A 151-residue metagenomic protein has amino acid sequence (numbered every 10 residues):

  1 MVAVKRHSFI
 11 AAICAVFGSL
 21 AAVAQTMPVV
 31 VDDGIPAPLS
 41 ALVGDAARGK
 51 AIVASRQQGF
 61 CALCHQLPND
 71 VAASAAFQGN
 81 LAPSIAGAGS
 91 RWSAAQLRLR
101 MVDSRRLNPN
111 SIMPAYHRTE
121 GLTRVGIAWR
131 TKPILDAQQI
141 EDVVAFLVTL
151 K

Functional and structural regions predicted by a protein language model:
M1-R6: N-terminal secretory signal peptides that target proteins for export/translocation
S8-S19: Bacterial N-terminal signal peptides
L20-A24: Sec/Tat signal peptide C-region and signal peptidase I cleavage site
T26-R56: Electrostatic cytochrome c docking/interface patches
V43, Q66-D103, I112-G126: Gly/Gly-Pro-rich "capping" loops immediately C-terminal to redox-active cysteine motifs in periplasmic/lumenal
A47-A62, S74, Q78-G79, K132-A137: Sequence context surrounding c-type heme c attachment/ligation sites in exported
G49, Q57-P68, L97, M113 (+2 more regions): The canonical Cys-X-X-Cys-His
A54, A86, S90, V102-R106 (+1 more regions): Sec-exported extracytoplasmic/periplasmic mature domains
